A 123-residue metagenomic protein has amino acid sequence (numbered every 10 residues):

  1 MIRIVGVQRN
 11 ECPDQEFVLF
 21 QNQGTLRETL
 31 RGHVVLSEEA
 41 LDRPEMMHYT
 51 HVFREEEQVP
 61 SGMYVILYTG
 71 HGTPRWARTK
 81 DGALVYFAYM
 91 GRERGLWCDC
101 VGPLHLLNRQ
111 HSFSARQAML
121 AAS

Functional and structural regions predicted by a protein language model:
M1-E39, Y89, G95-C100, S114-S123: A structural motif detector for short, solvent-exposed N-terminal "entry" segments of globular domains
C12-E16, P44-M46, G82-Y86: A short linear-motif detector with a strong N-terminal bias
E38-R43, G72: Short active-site-proximal "capping" loops at secondary-structure junctions
D42-R54: Short beta-strand and strand-turn-strand segments in soluble, beta-rich domains
R54-S123: Solvent-exposed beta-edge/loop recognition patches
